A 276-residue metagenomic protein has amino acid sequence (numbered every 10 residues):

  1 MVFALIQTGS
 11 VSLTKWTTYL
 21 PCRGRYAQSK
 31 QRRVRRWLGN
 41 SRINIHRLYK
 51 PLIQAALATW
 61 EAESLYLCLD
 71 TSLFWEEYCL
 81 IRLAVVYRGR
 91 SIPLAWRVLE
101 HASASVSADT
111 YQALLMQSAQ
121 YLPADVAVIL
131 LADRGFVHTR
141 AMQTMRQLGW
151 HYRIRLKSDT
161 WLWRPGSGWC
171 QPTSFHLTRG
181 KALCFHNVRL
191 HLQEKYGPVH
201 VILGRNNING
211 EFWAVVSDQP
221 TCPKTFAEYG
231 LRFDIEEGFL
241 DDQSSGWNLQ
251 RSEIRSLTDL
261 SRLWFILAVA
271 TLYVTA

Functional and structural regions predicted by a protein language model:
M1-N40, R47, T59, L73-W75: Gly/serine-rich nucleotide phosphate-binding loop at the start of the catalytic core of nucleotide/ADP-ribose-handling
M1-S12, T18, L48-K50, E63-L65 (+2 more regions): Single, function-defining residue in the core of a domain
R32-W37, A84-R90: A short glycine/small-residue-enriched secondary-structure motif
R35-A58, D109-Q117: Charged, flexible boundary elements
T59-W60, Y66-W75, C79-R82: Active-site cores of enzymes that catalyze phosphoryl transfer or operate on phosphate-rich substrates
